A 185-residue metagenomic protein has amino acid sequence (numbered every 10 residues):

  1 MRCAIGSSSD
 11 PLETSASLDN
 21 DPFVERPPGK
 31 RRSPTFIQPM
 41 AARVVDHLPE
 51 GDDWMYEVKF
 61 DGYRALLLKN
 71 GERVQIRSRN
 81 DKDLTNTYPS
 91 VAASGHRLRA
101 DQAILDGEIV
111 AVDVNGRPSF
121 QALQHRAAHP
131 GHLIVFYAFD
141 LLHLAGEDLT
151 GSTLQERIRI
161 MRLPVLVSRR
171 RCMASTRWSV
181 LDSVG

Functional and structural regions predicted by a protein language model:
M1-G185: Catalytic cores of nucleic-acid ligases and guanylyltransferases
